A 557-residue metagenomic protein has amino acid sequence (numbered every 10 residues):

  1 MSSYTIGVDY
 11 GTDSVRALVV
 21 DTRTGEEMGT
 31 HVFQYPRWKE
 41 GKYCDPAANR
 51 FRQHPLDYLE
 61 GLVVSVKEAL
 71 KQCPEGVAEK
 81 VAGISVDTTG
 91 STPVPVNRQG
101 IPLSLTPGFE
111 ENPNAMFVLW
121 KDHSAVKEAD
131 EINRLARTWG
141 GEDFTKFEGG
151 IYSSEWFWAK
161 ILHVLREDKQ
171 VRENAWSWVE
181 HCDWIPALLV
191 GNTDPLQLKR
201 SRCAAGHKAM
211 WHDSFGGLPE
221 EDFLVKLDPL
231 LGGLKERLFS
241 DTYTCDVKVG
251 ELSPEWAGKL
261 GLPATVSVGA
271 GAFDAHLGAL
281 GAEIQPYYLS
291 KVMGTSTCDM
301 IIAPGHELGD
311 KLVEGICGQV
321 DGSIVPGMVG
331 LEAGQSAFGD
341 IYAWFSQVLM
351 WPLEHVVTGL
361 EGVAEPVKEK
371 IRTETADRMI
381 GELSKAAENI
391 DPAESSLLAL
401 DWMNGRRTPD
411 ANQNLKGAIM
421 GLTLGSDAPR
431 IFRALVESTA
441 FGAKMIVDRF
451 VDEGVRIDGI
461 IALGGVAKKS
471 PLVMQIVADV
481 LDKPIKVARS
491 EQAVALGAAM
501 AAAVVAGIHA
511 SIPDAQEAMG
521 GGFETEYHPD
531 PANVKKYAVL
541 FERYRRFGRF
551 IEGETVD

Functional and structural regions predicted by a protein language model:
M1-L105, G233, G258, L262-S267 (+5 more regions): N-terminal glycine/serine-rich phosphate-binding loop of ATP-dependent small-molecule kinases, especially carbohydrate
Y10-T12, R137-A270, V356, L400-N404 (+2 more regions): Gly/Ser/Thr-rich active-site cleft segment
R16-L18, A187-P195, K368-K416: Conserved ATP-utilizing enzyme core subdomain
E75-W156: Active-site phosphate-binding/coordination module
D130, F273, L277-G281, A343-S346 (+6 more regions): Glycine-rich phosphate-binding/hydrolytic loop that grips phosphoryl groups
E155, A333, A343, V348-T373 (+1 more regions): Acidic, glycine/GT-rich loop-and beta-edge segments that sit at the periphery of enzyme/chaperone cores
W156, M210-P326, S336-A337, L349 (+4 more regions): ATP-dependent carbohydrate kinase catalytic cores
A386-R489, V494: Activation-segment/catalytic-loop signature of the eukaryotic protein kinase fold
